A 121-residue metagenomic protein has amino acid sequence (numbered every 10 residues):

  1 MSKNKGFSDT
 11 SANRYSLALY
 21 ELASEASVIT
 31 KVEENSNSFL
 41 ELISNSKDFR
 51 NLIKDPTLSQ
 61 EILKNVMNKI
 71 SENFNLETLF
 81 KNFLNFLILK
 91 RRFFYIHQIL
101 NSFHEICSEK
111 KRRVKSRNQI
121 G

Functional and structural regions predicted by a protein language model:
M1-G121: Elongated, mostly alpha-helical coiled-coil "stalk/stator" tethers of large membrane protein machines
